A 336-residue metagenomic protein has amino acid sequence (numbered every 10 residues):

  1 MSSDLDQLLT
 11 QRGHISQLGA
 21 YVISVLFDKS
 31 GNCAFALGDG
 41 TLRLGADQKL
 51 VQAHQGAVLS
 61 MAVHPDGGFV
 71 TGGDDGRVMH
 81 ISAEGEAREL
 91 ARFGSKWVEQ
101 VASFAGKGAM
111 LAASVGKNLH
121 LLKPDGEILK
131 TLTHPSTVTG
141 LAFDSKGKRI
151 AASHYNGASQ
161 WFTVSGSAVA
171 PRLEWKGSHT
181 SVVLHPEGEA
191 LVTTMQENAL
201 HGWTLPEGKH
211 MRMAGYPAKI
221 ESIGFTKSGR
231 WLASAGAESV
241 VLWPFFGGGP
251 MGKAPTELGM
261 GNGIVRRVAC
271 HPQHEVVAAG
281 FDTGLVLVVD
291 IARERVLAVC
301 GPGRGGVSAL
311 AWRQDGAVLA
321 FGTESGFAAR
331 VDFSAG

Functional and structural regions predicted by a protein language model:
M1-G336: WD40-repeat beta-propeller superdomains and closely related acidic/aromatic-rich repeat-like regions
